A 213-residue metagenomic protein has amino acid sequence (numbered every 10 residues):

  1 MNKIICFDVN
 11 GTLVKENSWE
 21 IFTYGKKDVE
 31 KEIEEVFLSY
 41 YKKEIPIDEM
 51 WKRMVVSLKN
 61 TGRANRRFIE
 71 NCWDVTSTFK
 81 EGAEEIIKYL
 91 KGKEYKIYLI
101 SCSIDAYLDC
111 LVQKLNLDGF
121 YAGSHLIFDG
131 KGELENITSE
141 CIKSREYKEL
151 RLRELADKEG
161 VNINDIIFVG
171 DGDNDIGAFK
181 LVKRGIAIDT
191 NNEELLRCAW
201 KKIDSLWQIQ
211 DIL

Functional and structural regions predicted by a protein language model:
N2-I4, D165: Residue-level preference for the first positions of well-ordered beta-strands
I4-L115, A122: Alpha-helical substrate-recognition element adjacent to the catalytic core
D74-Y98, C102-L213: C-terminal cap/substrate-recognition subdomain and adjoining C-terminal extension of metal-dependent phosphatase-like
